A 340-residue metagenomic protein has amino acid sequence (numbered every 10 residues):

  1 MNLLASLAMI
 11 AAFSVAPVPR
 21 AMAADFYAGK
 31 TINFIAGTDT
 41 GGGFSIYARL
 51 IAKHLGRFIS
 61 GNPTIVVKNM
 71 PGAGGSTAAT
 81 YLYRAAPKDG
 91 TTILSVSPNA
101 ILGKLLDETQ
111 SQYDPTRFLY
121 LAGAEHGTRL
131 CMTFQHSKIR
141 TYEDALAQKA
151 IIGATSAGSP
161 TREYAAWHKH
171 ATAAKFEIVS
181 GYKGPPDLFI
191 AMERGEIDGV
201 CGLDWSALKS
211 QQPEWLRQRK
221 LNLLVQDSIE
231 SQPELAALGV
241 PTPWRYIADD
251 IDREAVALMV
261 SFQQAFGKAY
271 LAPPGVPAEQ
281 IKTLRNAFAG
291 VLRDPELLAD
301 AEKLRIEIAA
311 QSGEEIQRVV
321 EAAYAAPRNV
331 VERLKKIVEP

Functional and structural regions predicted by a protein language model:
I10-A21: C-terminal segment of classical bacterial N-terminal signal peptides
M22-A24, K68: Boundary of Sec targeting at the N-terminus
F26, I32, R57-N62, Y81-T92 (+3 more regions): Hinge/capping helix and adjacent helix->loop/strand transition within the periplasmic-binding protein
A28-I32, R217-R219, L223-L224, Y246-A248 (+2 more regions): An extracytoplasmic/periplasmic, membrane-proximal ligand-sensing/linker region
N33-A48, P71-G74, G153-P160: Extracytoplasmic "Venus flytrap"
I51, A73-G75, G90-G103, G123-E125 (+1 more regions): Ligand-binding clamshell of periplasmic/extracellular solute-binding protein-like
N62-T80: Early extracytoplasmic/lumenal segment of secretory-pathway proteins
P71, G153-R245: Ligand-binding pocket segment of bilobal, Venus flytrap-like solute-binding proteins
